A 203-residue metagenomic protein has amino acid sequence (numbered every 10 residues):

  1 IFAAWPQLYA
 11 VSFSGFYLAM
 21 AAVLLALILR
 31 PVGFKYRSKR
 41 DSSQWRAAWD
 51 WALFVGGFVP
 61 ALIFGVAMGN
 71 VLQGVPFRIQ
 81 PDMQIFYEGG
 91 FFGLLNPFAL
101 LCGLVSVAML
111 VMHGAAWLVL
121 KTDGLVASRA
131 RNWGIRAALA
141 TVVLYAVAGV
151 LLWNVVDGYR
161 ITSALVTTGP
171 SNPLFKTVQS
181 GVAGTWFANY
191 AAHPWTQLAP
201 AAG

Functional and structural regions predicted by a protein language model:
I1-Y36: Membrane helical hairpin/interfacial module
Y36-G203: Long, contiguous internal "core" modules enriched in hydrophobic/ aromatic residues
